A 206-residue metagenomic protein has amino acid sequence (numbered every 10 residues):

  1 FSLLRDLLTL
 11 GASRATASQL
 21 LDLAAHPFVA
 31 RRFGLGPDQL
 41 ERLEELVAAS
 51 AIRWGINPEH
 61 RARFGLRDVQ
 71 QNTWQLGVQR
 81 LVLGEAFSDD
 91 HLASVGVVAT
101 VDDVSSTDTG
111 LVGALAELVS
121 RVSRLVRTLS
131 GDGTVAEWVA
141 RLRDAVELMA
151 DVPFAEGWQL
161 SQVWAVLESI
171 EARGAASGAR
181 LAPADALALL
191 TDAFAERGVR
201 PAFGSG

Functional and structural regions predicted by a protein language model:
F1-G206: Polyanion-engaging groove/track-forming segments
